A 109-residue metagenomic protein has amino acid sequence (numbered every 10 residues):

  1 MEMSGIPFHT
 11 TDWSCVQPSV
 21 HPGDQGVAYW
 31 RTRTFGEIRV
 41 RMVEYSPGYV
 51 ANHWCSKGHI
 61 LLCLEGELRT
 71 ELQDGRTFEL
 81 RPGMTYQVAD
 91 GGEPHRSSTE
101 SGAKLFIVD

Functional and structural regions predicted by a protein language model:
M1-R41: A short, N-terminal "cap"/entry segment at the start of jelly-roll beta-barrel domains of the cupin/DSBH fold
G36-C55, A89-G92: Conserved short histidine dyad/triad with adjacent acidic residue
Y45, W54-T70: Short, conserved beta-strand element in jelly-roll/cupin
N52-H53, T70-E71, V88, E93-E100: Short beta-strand His + acidic residue motifs that chelate non-heme Fe in jelly-roll/DSBH and cupin folds
D74-G91: Short acidic-glycine-tyrosine-enriched beta hairpin
T85-V88, E100-D109: A short hydrophobic beta-strand segment most commonly corresponding to one strand of the jelly-roll/cupin
